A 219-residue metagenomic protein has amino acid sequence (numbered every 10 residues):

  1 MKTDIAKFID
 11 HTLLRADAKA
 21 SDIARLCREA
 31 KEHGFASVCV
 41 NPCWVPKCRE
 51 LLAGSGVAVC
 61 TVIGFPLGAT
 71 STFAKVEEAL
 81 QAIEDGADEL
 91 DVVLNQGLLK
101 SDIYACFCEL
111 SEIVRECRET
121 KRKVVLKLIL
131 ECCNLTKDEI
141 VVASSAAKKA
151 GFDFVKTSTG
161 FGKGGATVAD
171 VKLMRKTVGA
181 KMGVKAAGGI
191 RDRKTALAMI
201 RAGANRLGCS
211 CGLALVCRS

Functional and structural regions predicted by a protein language model:
M1, D22, L26, W44 (+10 more regions): General structural feature for long, well-ordered alpha-helical segments within catalytic domains of soluble enzymes
M1-E77, I83-E84, V142, A146-K149: Conserved N-terminal beta1-alpha1 strand-loop-helix module at the mouth
M1-R28, K172-G183, I190-S219: Alpha/beta catalytic cores of nucleotide-metabolism and tRNA/nucleoside-modifying enzymes
D4-T12, V38-V40, A58-G64, D88-V92 (+4 more regions): Hydrophobic faces of well-ordered beta-strands that scaffold small-molecule active sites in alpha/beta enzyme cores
R49, T70-Q81, L135-A146, A169 (+3 more regions): Catalytic cores of alpha/beta
R49-A53, F107-K121, K172-G179, I200: Surface-exposed amphipathic alpha-helices with a cationic face
T61-P66, E84-L99, K149-T167, G188-S219: Glycine-rich phosphate-binding active-site loops on the catalytic face of alpha/beta enzymes
A79, E89-F152: Conserved anion-binding
